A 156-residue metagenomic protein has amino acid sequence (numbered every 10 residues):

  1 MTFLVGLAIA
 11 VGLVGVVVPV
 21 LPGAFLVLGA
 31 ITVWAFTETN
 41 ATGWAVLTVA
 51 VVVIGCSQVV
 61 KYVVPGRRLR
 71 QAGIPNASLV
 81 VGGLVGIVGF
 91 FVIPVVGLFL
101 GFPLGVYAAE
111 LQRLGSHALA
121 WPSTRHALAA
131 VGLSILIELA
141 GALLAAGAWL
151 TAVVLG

Functional and structural regions predicted by a protein language model:
M1-F3, A35-L47, T151-G156: Helix-coil boundary and interhelical linker segments in multi-pass alpha-helical membrane proteins
T2-G6, L28, L47-V52, L79-G83 (+1 more regions): Hydrophobic alpha-helical transmembrane segments
I9-L26, V85-V96: Transmembrane alpha-helix interface/packing and boundary motifs in multi-pass membrane proteins, characterized by
G12-G15, W34, V53-Y62, F90 (+3 more regions): Alpha-helical transmembrane segments of multi-pass membrane proteins
L13-P22, V64-N76, R113-W121: Short, amphipathic, aromatic/basic-enriched membrane-interface segments that mark the entry/exit of transmembrane
L26-T42, V85-F90, L104-R113: Interfacial segments of multi-pass membrane proteins
A45, V49-F90: Helix-adjacent hinge/juxtasegments
F91, R113-G156: C-terminal binding/interaction regions
